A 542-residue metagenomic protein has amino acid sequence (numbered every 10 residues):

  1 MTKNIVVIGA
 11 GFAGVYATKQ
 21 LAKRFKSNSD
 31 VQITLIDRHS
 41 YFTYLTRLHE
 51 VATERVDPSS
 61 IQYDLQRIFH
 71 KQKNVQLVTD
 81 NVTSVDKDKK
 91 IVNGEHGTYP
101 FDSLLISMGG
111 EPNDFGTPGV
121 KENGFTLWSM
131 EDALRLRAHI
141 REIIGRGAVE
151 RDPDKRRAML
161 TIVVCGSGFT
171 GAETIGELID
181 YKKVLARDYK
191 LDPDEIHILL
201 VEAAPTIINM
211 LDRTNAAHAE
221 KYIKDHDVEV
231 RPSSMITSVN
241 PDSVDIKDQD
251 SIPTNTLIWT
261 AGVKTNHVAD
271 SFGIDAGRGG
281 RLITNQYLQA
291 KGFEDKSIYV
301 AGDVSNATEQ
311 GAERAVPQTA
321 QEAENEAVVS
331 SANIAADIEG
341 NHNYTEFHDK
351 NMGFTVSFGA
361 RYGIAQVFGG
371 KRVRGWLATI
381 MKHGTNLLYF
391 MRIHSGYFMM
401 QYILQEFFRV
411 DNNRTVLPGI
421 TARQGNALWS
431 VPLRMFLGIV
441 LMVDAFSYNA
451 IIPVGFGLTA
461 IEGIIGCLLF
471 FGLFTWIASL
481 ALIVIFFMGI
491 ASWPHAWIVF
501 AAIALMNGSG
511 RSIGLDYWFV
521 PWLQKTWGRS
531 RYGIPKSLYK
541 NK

Functional and structural regions predicted by a protein language model:
M1-N4, V75-V163, I258: FAD-binding core/adjacent interface of flavoenzyme oxidoreductases
M1-V75, I162, A172-M210, I258: Beta1-alpha1 glycine-rich phosphate/pyrophosphate-binding loop at the start of Rossmann-like nucleotide-binding domains
I8, Y99-E111, I236, V244 (+2 more regions): Short hydrophobic core segments
A10, K23-S29, R38, V304-E313 (+1 more regions): Flexible, glycine-rich terminal cap/loop adjacent to redox cofactors in electron-transfer oxidoreductases
L77-T79, S84, I179-N285: A Rossmann-like FAD-binding core segment of flavoenzymes
N123-D152, S243, S251-A323: FAD-site-proximal beta/loop scaffold in flavoenzymes
D180-K183, Q321-D349: Internal hydrophobic alpha-helix adjacent to the cofactor/substrate pocket in enzyme cavities
R372, L377-I464, F470-K542: Extended, low-polarity transmembrane helix blocks
